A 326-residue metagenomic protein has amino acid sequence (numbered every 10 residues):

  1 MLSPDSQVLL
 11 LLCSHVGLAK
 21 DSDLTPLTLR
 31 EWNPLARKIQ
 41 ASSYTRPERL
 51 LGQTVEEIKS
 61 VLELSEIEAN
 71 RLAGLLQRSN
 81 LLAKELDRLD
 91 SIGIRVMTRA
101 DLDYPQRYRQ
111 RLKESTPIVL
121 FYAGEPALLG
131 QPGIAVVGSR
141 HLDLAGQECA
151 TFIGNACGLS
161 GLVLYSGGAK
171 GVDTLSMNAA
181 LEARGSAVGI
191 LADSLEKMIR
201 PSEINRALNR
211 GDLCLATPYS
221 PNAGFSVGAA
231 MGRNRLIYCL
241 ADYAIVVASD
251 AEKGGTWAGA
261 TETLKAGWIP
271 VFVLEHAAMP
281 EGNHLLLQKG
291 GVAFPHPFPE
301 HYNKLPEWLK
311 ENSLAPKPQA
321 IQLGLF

Functional and structural regions predicted by a protein language model:
M1-N80: Long amphipathic alpha-helical segments
M1-T28, K84-I92, T98-F326: Glycine-biased, small-residue-rich flexible motifs in mid-sequence functional cores and linkers
